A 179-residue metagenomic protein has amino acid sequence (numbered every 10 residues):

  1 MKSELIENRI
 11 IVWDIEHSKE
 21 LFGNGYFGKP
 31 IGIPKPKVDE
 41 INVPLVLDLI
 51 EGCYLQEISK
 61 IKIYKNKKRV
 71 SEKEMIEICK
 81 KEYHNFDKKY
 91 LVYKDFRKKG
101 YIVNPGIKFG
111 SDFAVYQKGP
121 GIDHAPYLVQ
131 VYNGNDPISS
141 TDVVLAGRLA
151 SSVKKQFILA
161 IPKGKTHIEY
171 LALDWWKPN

Functional and structural regions predicted by a protein language model:
M1-N179: Long Lys/Arg-rich low-complexity intrinsically disordered regions in nucleic-acid-associated proteins
